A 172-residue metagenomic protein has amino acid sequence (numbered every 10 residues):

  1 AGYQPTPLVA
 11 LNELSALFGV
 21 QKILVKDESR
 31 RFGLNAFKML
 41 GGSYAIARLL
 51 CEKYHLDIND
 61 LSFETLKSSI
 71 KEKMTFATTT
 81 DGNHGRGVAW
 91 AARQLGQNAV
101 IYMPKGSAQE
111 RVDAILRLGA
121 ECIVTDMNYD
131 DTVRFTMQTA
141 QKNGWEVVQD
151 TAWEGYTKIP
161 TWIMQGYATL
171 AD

Functional and structural regions predicted by a protein language model:
A1-D172: PLP-dependent amino-acid enzyme catalytic core
